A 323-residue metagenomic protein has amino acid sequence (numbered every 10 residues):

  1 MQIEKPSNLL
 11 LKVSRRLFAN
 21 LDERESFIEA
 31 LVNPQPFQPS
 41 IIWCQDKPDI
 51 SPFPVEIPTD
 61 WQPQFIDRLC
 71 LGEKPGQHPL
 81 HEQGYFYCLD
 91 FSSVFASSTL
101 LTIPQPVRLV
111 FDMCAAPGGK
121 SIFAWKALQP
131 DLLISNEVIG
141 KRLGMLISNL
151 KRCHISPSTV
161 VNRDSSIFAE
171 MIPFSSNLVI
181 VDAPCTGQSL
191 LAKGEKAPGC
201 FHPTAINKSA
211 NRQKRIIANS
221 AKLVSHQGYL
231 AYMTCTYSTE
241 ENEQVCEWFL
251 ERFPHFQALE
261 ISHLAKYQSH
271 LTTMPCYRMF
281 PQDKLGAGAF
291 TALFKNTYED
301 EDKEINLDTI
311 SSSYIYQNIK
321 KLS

Functional and structural regions predicted by a protein language model:
M1-S323: S-adenosylmethionine
